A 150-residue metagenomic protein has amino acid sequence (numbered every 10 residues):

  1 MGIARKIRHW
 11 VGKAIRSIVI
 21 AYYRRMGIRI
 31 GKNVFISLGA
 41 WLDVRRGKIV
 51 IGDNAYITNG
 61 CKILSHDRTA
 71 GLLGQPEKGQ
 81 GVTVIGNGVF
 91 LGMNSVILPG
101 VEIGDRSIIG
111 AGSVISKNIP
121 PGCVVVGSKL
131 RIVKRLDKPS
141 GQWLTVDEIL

Functional and structural regions predicted by a protein language model:
M1-D43: Extended, small-residue-rich solenoid/repeat segments and analogous flexible loops that form exposed scaffolds
R16-A21, S37-E102, S128-L130, K134-V146: Flexible, glycine/small-residue-enriched loop-and-beta-strand segment within the central core of proteins
K32, D53, N87, D105-R106 (+1 more regions): Short acidic capping loops at alpha-helix termini that bridge into adjacent secondary structure
F90, I108, V124-V126: Short-chain dehydrogenase/reductase
M93-K117: Beta-rich strand-turn-strand
N118-I132: A contiguous, mid-protein "functional segment" used to position or interact with cofactors/ions or partner subunits
